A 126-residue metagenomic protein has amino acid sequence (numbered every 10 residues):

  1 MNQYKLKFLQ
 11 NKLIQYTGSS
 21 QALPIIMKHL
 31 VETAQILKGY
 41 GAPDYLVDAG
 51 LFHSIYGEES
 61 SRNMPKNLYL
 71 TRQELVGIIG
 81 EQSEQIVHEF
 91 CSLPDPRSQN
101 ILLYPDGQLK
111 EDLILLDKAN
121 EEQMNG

Functional and structural regions predicted by a protein language model:
M1-I14: Membrane topogenic helices and adjacent juxtamembrane segments
Y4-L6, K28-E32: Short, mixed-charge, low-aromatic patches
L13-S20, I26, T33-G126: Divalent metal-dependent catalytic cores for phosphoryl transfer on phosphate-bearing substrates
